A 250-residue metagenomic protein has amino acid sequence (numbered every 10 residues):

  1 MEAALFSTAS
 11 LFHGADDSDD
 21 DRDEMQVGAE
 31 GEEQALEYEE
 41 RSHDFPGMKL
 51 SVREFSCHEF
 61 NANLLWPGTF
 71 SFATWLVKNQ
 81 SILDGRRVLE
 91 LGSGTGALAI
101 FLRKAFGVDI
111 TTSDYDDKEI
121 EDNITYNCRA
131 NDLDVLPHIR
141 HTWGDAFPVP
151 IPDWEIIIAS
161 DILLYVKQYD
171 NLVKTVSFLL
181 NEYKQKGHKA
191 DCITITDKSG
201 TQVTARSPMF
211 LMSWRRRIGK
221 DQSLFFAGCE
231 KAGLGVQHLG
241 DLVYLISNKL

Functional and structural regions predicted by a protein language model:
M1-L250: S-adenosylmethionine-dependent methyltransferases
